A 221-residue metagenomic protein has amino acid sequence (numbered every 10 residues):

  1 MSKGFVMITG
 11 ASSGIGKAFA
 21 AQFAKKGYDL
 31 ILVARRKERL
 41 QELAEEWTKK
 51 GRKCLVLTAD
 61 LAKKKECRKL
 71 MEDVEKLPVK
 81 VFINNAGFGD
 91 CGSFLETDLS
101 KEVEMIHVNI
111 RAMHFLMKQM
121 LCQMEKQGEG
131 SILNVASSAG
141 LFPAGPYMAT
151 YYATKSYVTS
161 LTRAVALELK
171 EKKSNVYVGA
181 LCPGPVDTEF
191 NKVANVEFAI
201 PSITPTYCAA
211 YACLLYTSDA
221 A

Functional and structural regions predicted by a protein language model:
S12-S13: Conserved glycine-rich cofactor-binding loop
Y28-E42: Conserved glycine-rich Rossmann-like NAD(P)H-binding loop of the short-chain dehydrogenase/reductase
T58-K69, L99: The beta1-alpha1 cofactor-binding region of Rossmann-like NAD(H)/NADP(H)-dependent oxidoreductases
N85-D90: Conserved NAD(P)H cofactor-binding loop of Rossmann-fold oxidoreductase domains
S93-L95, K101-I106: Substrate-binding pocket helix/loop in short-chain dehydrogenase/reductase
S137: Residue(s) in the substrate-gating loop at a strand-loop-helix junction that position the organic substrate next
Y216-A221: Conserved small/polar residues in nucleotide/adenosyl-binding loops
